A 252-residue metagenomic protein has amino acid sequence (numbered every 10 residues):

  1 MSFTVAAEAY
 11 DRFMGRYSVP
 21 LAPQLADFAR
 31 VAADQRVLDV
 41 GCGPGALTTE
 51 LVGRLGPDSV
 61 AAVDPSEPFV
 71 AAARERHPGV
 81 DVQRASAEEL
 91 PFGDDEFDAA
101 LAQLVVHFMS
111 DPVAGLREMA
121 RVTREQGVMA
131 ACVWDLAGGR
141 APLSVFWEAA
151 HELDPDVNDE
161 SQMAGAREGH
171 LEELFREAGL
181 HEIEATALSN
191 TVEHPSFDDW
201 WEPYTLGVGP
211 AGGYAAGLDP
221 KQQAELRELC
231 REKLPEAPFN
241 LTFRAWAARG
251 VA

Functional and structural regions predicted by a protein language model:
F3, P44-A46, Q162-A252: Conserved Class I S-adenosyl-L-methionine
T4-G15: Class I SAM-dependent methyltransferase Rossmann-like catalytic core, especially the SAM/SAH-binding loop
R16-Q35, E50: Conserved alpha-helix/loop element of class I SAM-dependent methyltransferases that forms part of the SAM/SAH-binding
A29-V31, L55, L116, T123: A generic alpha-to-beta junction signature in SAM-dependent methyltransferases
R36-L90, A99, A114: Class I SAM-dependent methyltransferase SAM/SAH-binding core
F92-D94: Short amphipathic alpha-helix with an adjacent loop that forms part of the alpha/beta core around
D98-P112, D135: A short SAM/SAH-binding and catalytic strip from SAM-dependent methyltransferases
V113-A114, A120, R124-P195, A211: Conserved catalytic/acceptor-binding region of the Class I
